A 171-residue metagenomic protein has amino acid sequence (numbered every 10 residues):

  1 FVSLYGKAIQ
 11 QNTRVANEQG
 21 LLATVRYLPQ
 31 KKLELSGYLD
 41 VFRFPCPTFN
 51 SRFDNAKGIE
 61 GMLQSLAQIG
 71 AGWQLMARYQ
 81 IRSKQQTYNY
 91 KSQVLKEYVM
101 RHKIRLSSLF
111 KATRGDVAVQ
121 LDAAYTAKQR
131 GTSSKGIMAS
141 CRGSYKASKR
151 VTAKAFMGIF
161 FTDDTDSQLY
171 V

Functional and structural regions predicted by a protein language model:
F1-V171: Exposed, low-structure sequence patches enriched in small/polar residues
